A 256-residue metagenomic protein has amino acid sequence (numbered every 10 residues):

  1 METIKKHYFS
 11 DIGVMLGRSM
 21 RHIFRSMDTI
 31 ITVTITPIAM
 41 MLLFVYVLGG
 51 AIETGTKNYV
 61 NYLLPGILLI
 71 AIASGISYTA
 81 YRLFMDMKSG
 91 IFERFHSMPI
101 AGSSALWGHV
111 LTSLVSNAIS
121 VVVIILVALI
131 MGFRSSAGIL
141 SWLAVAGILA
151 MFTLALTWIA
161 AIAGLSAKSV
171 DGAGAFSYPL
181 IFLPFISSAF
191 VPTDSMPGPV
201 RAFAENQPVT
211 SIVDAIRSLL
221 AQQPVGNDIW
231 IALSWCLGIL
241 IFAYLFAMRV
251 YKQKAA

Functional and structural regions predicted by a protein language model:
M1-T36: Aromatic- and glycine-rich beta-strand/loop motifs that create alpha-glucan
E2, R25-T29, I72-S77, W107-T112 (+3 more regions): Short alpha-helical transmembrane interface motifs in multi-pass membrane proteins
H22, E53-T54, S187-F242: Membrane-interfacial helix-loop-helix junctions in multi-pass membrane proteins
I35-Y59: Transmembrane helix-loop-helix hairpins at lipid-water interfaces of multipass membrane proteins, especially the type-1
A39-F44, V60-M131, Y178-P179, P184: Hydrophobic alpha-helical transmembrane segments of multi-pass membrane transport proteins
F44-A51, G164-N206, T210: Transmembrane helix segments
G102-S177, P224-M248: Alpha-helical transmembrane segments and their short interhelical loops
R249-A256: Short cytosolic juxtamembrane segments of multi-pass membrane proteins
